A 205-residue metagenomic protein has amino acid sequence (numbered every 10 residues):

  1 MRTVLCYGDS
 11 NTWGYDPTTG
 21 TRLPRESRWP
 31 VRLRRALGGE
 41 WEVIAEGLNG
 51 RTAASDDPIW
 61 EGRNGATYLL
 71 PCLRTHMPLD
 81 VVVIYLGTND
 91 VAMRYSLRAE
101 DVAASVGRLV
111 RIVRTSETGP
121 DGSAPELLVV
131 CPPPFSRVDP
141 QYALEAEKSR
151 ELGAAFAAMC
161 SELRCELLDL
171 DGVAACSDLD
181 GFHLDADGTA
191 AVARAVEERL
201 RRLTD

Functional and structural regions predicted by a protein language model:
M1-L48, A54-I59, C72-R74, V82 (+1 more regions): Serine-esterase "nucleophile elbow" of acetyl-processing enzymes
N11-T12, N49, N89, P133: Catalytic metal-binding/acid-base residues of hydrolase active sites
A45-G50, L170-A174: Acidic carboxylate-rich catalytic motifs and surrounding loops in phosphoryl-/glycosyl-chemistry enzymes
A53-D57, S177-D180: Short, solvent-exposed polar/charged micro-motifs at secondary-structure junctions
R63-D205: Alpha-helical cap/lid subdomain in secreted, periplasmic, or secretory-pathway luminal O-acyl-processing enzymes
